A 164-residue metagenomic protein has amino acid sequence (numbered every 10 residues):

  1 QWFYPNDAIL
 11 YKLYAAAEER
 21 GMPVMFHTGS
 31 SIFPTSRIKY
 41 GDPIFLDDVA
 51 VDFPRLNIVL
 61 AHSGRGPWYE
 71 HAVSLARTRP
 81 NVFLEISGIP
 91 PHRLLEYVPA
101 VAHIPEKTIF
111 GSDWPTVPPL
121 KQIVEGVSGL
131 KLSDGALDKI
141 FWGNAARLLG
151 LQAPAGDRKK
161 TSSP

Functional and structural regions predicted by a protein language model:
W2-I109: Catalytic pocket-lining loop regions of alpha/beta-barrel enzymes, especially the amidohydrolase/enolase/GH5 lineages
H103-K107, P118-P164: Mid-to-C-terminal alpha-helical segments outside catalytic/metal-binding sites
W114: Primarily a LysM-type cell-wall glycan-binding module
